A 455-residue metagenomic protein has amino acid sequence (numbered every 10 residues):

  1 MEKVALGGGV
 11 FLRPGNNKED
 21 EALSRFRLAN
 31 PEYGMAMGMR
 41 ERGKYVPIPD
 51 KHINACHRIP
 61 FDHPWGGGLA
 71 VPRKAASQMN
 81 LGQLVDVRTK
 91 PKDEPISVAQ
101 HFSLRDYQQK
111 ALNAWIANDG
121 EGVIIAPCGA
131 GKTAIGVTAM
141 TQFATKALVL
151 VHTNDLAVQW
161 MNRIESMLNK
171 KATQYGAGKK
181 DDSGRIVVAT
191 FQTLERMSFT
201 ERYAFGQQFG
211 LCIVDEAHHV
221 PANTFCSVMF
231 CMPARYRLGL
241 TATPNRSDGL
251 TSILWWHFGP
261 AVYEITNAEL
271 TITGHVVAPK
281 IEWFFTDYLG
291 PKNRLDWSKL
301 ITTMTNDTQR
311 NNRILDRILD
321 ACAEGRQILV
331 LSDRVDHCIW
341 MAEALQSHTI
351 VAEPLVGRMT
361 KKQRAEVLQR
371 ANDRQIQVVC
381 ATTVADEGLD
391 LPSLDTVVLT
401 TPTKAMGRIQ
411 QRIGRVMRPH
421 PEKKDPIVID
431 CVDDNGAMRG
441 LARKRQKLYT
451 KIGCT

Functional and structural regions predicted by a protein language model:
V85-I125: Conserved pre-motif I regulatory segment
D119-F143, C380: Walker A/P-loop
T145-R196, A352-P354: Conserved nucleic-acid-binding Ia/Ib motif block in the N-terminal RecA-like helicase ATPase lobe
V158, T173-S183, F199, L329 (+2 more regions): Conserved helicase ATPase core of P-loop NTP-dependent helicases/translocases
A177-L211, A222-S227: Conserved helix/coil segment N-terminal to the catalytic DExD/H
H218-K280, Y449: Post-DEXD/H (motif II) to motif III coupling segment of the RecA-like Helicase ATP-binding lobe
K292-D333, I339-A344: Conserved interdomain hinge at the start of the Helicase C-terminal
G357-I452: Conserved RecA-like P-loop NTPase helicase motor core
